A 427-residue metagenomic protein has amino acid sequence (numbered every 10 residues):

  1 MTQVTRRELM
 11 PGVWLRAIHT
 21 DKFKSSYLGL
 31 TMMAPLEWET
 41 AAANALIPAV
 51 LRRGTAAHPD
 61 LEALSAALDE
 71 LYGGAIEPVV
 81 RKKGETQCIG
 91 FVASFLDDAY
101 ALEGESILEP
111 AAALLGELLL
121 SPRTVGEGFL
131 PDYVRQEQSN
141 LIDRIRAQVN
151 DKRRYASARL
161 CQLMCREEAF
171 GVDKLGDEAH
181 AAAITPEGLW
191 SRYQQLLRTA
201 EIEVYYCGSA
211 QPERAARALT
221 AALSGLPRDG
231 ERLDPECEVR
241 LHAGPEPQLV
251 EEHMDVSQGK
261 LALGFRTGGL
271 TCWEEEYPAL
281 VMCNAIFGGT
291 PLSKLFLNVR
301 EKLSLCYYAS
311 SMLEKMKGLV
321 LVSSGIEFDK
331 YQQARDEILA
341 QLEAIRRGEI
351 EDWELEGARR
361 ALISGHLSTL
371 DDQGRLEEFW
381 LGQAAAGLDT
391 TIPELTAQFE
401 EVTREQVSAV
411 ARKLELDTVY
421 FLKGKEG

Functional and structural regions predicted by a protein language model:
M1-L71, I76, E103, D177 (+3 more regions): His/Glu-rich zincin catalytic helix
R16-I18, K24-N44, L61-E117, R153-A179 (+4 more regions): M16 family metallopeptidases and their MPP-like homologs
S65, S121-I145, L233-L241, A340 (+1 more regions): Acidic/histidine-enriched alpha-helical segments
V80-K82, W190-L197, S310-L313, S408-R412: Short, flexible, solvent-exposed loop/turn segments with mixed acidic/basic and small polar residues
A93, A101-N150: Hydrophobic alpha-helical hairpins/lids featuring a short glycine-rich hinge
D143-A147, G244-K260, I363-Q373: Short, low-order "capping/linker" segments at domain edges
A183-S191: Active-site glycine-rich loop that binds ribose-phosphate moieties when present
F399, R404, A409-A411: Structured mid-to-C-terminal alpha-helical surface segments
